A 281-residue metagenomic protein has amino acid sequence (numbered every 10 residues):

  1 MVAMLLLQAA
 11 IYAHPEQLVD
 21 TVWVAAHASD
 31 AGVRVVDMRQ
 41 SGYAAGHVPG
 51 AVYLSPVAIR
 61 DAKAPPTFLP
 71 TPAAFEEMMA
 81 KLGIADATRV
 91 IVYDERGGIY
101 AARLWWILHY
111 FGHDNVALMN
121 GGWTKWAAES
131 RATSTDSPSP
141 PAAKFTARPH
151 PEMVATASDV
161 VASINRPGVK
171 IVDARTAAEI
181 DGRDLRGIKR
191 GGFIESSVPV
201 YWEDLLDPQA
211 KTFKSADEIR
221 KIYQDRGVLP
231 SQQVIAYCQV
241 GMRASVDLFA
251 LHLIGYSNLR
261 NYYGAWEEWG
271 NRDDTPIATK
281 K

Functional and structural regions predicted by a protein language model:
M1-L7: Sec-dependent signal peptide recognition, specifically the positively charged N-region followed immediately by
L7-K281: Cytosolic catalytic domains that perform sulfur/thiol-centered chemistry
